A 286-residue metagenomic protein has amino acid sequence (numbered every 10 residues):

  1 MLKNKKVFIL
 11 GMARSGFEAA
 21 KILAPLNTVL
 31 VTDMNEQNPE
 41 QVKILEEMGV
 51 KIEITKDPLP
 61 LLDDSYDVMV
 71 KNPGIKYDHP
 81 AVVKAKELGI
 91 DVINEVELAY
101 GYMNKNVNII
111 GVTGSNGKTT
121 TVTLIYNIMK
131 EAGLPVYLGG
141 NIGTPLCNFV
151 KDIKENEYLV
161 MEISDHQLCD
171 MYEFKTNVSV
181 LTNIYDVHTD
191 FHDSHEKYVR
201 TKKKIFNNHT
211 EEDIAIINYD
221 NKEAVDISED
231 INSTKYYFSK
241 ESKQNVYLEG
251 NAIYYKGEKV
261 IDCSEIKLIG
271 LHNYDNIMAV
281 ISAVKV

Functional and structural regions predicted by a protein language model:
M1-N94, L98, E265, I269 (+1 more regions): N-terminal leader/targeting and accessory segments in enzymes
K5, L10-M12, N72, H192-E196 (+2 more regions): Adenine nucleotide phosphate-binding catalytic loops in nucleotide-utilizing enzymes
K6, L59-Y66, P73-Y219, E223-S233 (+1 more regions): Phosphate-binding loop of NTP-binding sites
G11, I54, G114, I163 (+5 more regions): Pocket-edge structural micro-motifs
M12, D33-M34, G114-S115, N141 (+1 more regions): Cofactor-binding loop segments of dinucleotide-utilizing enzymes, especially the Rossmann-like FAD- and NAD(P)+-binding
G16, N38, G101, P145 (+1 more regions): Flexible, glycine-rich phosphate/dinucleotide-binding loops and adjacent beta-alpha linkers at cofactor/substrate
V29-D33, L138, V160, Y237: Short beta-strand "acidic-cap" motif of Rossmann-like dinucleotide-binding folds
